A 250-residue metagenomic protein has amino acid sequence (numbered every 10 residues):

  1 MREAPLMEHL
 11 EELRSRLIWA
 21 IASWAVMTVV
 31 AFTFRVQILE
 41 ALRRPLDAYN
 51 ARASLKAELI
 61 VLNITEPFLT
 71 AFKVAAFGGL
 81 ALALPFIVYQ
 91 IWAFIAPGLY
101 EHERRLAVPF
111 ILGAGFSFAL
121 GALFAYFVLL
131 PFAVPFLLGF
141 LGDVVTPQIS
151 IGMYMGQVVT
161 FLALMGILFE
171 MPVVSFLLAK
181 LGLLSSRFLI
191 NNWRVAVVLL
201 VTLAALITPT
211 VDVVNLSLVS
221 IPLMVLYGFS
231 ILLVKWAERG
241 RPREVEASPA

Functional and structural regions predicted by a protein language model:
M1-A250: Membrane topogenic/interface segments and analogous intrinsically disordered interaction regions
